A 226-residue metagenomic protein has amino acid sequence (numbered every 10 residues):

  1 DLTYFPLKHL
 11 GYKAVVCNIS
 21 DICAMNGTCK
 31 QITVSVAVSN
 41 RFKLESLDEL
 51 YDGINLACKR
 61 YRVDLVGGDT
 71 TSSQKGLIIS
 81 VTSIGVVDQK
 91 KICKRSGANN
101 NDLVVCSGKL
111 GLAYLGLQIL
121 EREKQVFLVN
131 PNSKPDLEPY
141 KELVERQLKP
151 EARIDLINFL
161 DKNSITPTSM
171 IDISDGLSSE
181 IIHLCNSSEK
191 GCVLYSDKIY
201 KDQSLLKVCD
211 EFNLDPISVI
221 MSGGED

Functional and structural regions predicted by a protein language model:
D1-D226: Helix-biased detector of long, well-ordered alpha-helical tracts
